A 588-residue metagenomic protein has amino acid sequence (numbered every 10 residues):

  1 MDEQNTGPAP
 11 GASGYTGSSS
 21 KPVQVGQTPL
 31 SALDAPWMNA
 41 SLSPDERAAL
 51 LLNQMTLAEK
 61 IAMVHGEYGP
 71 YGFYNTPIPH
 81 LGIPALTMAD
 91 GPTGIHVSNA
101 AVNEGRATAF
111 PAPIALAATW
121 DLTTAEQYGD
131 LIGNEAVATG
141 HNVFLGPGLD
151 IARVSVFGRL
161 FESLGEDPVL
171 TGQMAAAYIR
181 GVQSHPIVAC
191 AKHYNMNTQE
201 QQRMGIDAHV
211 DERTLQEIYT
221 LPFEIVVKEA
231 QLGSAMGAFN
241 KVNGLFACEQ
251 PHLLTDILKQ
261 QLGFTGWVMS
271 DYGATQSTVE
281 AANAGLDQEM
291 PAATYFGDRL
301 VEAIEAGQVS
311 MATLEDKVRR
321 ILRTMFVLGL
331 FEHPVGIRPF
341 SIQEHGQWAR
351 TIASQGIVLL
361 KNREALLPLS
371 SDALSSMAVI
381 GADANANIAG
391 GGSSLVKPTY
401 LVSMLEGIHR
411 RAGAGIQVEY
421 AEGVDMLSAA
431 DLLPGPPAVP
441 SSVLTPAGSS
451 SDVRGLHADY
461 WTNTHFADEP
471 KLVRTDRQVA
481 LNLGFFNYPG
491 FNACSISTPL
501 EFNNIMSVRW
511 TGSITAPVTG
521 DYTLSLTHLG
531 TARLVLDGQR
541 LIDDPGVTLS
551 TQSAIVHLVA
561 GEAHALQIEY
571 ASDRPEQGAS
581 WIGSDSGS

Functional and structural regions predicted by a protein language model:
D2-V508, T515, I555-A563, S572-P575 (+1 more regions): Glycoside hydrolase catalytic-domain context in secreted enzymes
M290, I496-S497, V535-A554: Solvent-exposed beta-strand/loop surfaces of large extracellular or lumenal domains
A429, Q567, W581: Cysteine/selenocysteine-centered motifs that mediate thiol-based redox chemistry or coordinate metal-sulfur cofactors
M506-V508, V518, H528, S550-Q552: Residues that act as N-cap/strand-start positions at coil-to-secondary-structure junctions
I514-L534, L566: Aromatic-lined ligand-binding clefts that engage carbohydrates, nucleic acids, or primary amines
T531-R533, A571-G578: Short acidic/polar inter-strand loop motif in beta-rich domains
D537, G578-S588: A short beta-strand/turn structural motif
